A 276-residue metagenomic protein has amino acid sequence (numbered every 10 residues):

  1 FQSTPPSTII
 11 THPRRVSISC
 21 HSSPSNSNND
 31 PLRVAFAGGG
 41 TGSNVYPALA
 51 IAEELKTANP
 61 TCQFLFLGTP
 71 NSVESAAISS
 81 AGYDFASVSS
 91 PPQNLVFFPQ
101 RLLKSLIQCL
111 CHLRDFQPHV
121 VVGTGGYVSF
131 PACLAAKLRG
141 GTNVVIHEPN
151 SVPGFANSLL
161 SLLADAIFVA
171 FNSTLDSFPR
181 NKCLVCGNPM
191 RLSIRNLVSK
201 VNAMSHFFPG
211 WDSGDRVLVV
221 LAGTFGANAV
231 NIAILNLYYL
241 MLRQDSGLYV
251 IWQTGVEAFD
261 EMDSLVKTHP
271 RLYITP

Functional and structural regions predicted by a protein language model:
F1-P13, S22: N-terminal chloroplast transit peptides
T8-I10, K137-S205, P209: Active-site-proximal region of nucleotide-activated glycan assembly enzymes, centered on histidine/acidic-rich loops
S23-G39, K56-R101, C186, V256: Conserved nucleotide-sugar phosphate-binding/catalytic loop shared by glycosyltransferases and other
N44-K56: Short amphipathic alpha-helix
N71-A76, P118-R139: An aromatic- and histidine-rich active-site surface loop
S75-S80, S158-S161, S173-K182, D260-H269: Short loop/helix-cap segments at secondary-structure boundaries that form the rim of catalytic
A81, S199-P276: Donor-nucleotide binding loops and adjacent catalytic segments primarily of GT-B fold Leloir glycosyltransferases
P92-V120, F130: An amphipathic, basic-hydrophobic alpha-helix
